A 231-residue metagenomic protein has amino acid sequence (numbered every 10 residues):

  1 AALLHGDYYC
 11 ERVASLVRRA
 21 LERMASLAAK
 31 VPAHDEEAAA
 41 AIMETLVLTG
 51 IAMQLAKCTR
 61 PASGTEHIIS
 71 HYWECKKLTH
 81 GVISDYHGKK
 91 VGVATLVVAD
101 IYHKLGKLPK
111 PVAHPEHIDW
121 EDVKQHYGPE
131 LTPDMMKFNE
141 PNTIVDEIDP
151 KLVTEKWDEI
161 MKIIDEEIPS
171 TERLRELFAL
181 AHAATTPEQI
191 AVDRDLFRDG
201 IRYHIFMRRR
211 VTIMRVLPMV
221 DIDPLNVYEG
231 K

Functional and structural regions predicted by a protein language model:
A1-L4, L21-S26, L46-A52, S70-L78 (+3 more regions): Short acidic (Asp/Glu) and glycine-rich catalytic loops that position anionic groups and cofactors
A1-S63: Carboxylate- and glycine-rich phosphate/diphosphate-binding segment that chelates Mg2+/Mn2+
H5, Y9-L16, H34, K57 (+8 more regions): Catalytic cores of large soluble enzymes that bind and process phosphate-bearing ligands
V17, A39-T45, E66-I69, G88-G92 (+2 more regions): Short runs of predominantly hydrophobic/aromatic residues within well-ordered alpha helices that form helix-helix
A33-I42, T59-S63, H80-K89, K107-H114 (+2 more regions): Flexible, glycine/charged-enriched surface loops at secondary-structure junctions
A39-M53, T95, F178, G200-I205: Short alpha-helical scaffolding segments that buttress acidic/His motifs in well-ordered protein cores
V47-K104: Acidic catalytic cores of enzymes that act on phosphate-bearing nucleotides/polynucleotides
L105-K231: C-terminal charged capping/lid subdomain of soluble metabolic enzymes
